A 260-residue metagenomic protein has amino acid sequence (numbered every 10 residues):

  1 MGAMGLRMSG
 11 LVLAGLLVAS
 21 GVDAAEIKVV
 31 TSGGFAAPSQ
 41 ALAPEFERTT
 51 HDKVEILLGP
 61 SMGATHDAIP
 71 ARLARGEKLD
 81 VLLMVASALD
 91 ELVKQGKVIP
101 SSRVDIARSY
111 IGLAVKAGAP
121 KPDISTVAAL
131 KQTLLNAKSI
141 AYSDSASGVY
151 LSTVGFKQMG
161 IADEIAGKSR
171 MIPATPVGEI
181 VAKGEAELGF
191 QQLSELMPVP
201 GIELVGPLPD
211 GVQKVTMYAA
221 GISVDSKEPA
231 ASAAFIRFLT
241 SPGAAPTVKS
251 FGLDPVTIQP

Functional and structural regions predicted by a protein language model:
M1-G5: N-terminal secretory signal peptides that target proteins for export/translocation
R7-S20: Bacterial N-terminal signal peptides
A24-D67, A71-K78, S87-Q95, P100 (+2 more regions): Exported/periplasmic ABC-transporter solute-binding proteins
L83: Phosphate-/polyanion-interacting regions in eukaryotic proteins
